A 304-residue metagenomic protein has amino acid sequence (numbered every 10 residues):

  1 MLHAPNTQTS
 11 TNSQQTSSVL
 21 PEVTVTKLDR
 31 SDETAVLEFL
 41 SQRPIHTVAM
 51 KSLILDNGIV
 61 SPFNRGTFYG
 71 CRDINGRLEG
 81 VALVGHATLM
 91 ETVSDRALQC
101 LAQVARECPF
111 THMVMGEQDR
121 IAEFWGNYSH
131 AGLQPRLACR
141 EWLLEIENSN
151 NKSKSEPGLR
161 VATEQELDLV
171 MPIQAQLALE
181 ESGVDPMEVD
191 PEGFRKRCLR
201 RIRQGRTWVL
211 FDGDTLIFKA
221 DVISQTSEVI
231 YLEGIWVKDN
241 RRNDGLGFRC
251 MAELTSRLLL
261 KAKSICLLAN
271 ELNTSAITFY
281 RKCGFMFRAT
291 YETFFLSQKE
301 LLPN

Functional and structural regions predicted by a protein language model:
M1-Q14, I74-R77, V84-P157, F294: Acyl-donor-binding surface of acyltransferase catalytic domains
H3-M50, S149-M187, N304: Short amphipathic alpha-helix that is part of the acyltransferase structural core
V23-L28, E38, P44-T47, K51-M113 (+1 more regions): Conserved donor-binding loop and adjoining core beta-sheet/short helix segment in diverse acyl/aminoacyl transferases
L55-N57, V84-G85, P186-P191, K196-I235: A conserved beta-strand-loop-helix scaffold within acyl/acetyltransferase catalytic domains
S94-Q103, V237, N243-L259, I277-K282: Conserved acetyl-CoA-binding loop-helix of GNAT-fold acetyltransferases
P109-E117, L258-A269: Conserved GNAT acetyl-CoA-binding A-motif
M115-I121, D239, L267-T278, T293-P303: Conserved beta-strand-loop-alpha-helix junction that forms the acyl-donor binding cleft
D119-R136, F248, L272-A289: Conserved active-site alpha-helix within GNAT-family acetyltransferase domains
